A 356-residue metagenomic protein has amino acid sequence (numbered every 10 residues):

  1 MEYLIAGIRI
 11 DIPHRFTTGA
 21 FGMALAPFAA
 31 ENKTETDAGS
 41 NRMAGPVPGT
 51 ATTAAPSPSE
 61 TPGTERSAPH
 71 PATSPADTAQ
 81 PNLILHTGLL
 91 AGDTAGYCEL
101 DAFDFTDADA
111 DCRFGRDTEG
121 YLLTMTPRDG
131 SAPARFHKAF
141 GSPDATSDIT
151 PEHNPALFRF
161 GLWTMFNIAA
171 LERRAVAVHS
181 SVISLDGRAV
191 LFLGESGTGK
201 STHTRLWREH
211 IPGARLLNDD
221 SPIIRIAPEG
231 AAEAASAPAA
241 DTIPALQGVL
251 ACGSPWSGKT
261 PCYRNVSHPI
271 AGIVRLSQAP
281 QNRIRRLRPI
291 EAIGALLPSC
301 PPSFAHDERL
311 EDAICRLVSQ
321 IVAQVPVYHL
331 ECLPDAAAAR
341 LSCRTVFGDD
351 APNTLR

Functional and structural regions predicted by a protein language model:
M1-S196, L206-R215, I223-E229, D241-R356: A noncatalytic interaction/capping subdomain that flanks phosphate/NTP-handling catalytic cores
K200: Conserved lysine of the Walker
H203: Hydrophobic positions on the alpha1 helix immediately C-terminal to the Walker A/P-loop
A232: Short, flexible helix-loop junctions that flank or precede catalytic/ligand sites
